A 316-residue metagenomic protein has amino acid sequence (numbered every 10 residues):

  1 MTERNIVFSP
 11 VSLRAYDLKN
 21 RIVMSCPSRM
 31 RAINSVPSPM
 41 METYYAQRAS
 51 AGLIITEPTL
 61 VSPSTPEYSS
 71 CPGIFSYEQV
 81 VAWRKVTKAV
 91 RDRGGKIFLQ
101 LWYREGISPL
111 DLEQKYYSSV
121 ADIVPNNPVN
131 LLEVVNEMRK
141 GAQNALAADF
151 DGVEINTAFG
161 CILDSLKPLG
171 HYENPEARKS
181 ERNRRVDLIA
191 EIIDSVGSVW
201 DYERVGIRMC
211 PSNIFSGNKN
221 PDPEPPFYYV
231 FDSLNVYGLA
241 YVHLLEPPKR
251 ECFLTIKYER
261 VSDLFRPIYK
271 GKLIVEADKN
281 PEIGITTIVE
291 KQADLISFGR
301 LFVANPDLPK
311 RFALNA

Functional and structural regions predicted by a protein language model:
M1-A316: Flavin-dependent oxidoreductase catalytic cores
